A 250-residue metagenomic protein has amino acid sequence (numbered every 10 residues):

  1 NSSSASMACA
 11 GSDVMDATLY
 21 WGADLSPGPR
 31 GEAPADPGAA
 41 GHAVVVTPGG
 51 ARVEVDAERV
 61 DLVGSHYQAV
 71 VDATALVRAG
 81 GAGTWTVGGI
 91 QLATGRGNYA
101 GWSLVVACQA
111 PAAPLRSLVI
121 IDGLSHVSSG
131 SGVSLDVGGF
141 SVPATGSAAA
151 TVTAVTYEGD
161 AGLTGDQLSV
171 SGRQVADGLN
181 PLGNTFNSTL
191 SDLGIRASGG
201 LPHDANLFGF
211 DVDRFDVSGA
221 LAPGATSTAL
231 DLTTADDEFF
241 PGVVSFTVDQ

Functional and structural regions predicted by a protein language model:
N1-Q250: Disulfide-rich extracellular domains of secreted proteins
